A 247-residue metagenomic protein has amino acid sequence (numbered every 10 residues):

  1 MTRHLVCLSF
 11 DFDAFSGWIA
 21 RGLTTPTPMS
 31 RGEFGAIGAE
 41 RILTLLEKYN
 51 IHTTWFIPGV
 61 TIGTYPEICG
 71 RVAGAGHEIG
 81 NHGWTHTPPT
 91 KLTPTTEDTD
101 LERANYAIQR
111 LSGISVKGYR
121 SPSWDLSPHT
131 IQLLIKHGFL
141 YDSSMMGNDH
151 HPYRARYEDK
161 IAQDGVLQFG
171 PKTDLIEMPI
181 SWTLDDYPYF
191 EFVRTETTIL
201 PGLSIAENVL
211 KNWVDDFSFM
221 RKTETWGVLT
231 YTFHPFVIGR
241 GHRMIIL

Functional and structural regions predicted by a protein language model:
M1-A75, K211, F219, I246: Active-site beta->alpha N-cap acidic-glycine motif
F10-F12, W55-G59, N81-G83, R120-S123 (+3 more regions): A cross-domain feature marking catalytic cores of carbohydrate-active enzymes and several ubiquitous metabolic/repair
A20-T27, T85-T95, E191-T198: Surface-exposed, active-site-proximal loop segments in enzymatic domains
R31-A36, T54-P66, T87-E97, R120-H129 (+3 more regions): Acidic-and-aromatic substrate-binding clefts and catalytic sites of carbohydrate-active enzymes
I42-H52, E78, P94-P128, Q132-F139 (+2 more regions): CE4/NodB-like, metal-dependent polysaccharide N-deacetylase domain that modifies extracellular/periplasmic N-acetylated
K48-Y49, L203-L247: C-terminal domain-boundary segment and adjacent tail
G63-I79, I131-D142: Short, electropositive alpha-helical surface patch
I114-T225: Active-site-adjacent pocket scaffolds in enzyme catalytic domains
